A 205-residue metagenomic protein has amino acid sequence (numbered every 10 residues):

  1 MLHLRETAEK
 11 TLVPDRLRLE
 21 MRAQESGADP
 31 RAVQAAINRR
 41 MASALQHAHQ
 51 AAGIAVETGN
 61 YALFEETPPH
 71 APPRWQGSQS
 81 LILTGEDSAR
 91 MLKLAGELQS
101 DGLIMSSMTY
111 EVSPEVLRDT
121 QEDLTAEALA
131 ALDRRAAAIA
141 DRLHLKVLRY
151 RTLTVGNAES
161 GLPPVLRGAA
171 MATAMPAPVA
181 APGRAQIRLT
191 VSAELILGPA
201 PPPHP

Functional and structural regions predicted by a protein language model:
M1-P205: Short, charge-dense linear interaction motifs
